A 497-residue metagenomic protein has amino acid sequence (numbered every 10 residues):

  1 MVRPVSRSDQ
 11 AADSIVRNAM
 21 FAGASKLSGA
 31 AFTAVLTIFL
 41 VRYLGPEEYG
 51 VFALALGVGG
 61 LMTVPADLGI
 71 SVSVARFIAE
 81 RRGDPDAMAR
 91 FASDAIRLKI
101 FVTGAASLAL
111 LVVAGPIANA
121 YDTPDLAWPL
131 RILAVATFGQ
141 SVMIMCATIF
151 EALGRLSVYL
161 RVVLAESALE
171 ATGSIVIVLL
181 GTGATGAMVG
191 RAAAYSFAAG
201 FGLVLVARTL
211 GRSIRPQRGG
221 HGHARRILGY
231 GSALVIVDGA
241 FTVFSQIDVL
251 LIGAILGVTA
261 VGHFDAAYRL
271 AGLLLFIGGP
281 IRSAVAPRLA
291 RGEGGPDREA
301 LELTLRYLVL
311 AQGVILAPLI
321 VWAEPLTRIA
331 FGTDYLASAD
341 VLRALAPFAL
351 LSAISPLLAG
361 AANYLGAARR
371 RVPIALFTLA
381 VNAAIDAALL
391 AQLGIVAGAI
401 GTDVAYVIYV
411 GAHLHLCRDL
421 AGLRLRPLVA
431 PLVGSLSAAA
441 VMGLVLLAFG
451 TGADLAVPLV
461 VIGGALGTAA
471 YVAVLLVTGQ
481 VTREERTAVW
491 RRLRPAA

Functional and structural regions predicted by a protein language model:
M1-D9, L447-A497: Membrane-proximal transmembrane or re-entrant/amphipathic helices at the cytosolic face
M1-P4, S93-D122, T172, V176-L180 (+6 more regions): Alpha-helical transmembrane segments of multi-pass membrane transport and lipid-handling proteins
M1-T33, D86-A89, S93, L126 (+4 more regions): N-terminal membrane topogenesis motif
A11-S71, T103-L111, A136, E170-A171 (+2 more regions): Signature of the first transmembrane helix
D13-T33, A55, L68-G115, W128 (+1 more regions): Membrane-water interface segments that mark the loop-to-transmembrane alpha-helix transition
R17-T37, A165-E166, G190-A198, G202-V206 (+4 more regions): Transmembrane helical elements of multi-pass membrane transporters/channels
A79-R97, H263-L376: Specific pore-lining/lateral-gate transmembrane helices of multi-pass inner-membrane transport and insertion machines
W128-R131, L160-G211, F377-A384, Q392-C417 (+3 more regions): Hydrophobic alpha-helical transmembrane segments
